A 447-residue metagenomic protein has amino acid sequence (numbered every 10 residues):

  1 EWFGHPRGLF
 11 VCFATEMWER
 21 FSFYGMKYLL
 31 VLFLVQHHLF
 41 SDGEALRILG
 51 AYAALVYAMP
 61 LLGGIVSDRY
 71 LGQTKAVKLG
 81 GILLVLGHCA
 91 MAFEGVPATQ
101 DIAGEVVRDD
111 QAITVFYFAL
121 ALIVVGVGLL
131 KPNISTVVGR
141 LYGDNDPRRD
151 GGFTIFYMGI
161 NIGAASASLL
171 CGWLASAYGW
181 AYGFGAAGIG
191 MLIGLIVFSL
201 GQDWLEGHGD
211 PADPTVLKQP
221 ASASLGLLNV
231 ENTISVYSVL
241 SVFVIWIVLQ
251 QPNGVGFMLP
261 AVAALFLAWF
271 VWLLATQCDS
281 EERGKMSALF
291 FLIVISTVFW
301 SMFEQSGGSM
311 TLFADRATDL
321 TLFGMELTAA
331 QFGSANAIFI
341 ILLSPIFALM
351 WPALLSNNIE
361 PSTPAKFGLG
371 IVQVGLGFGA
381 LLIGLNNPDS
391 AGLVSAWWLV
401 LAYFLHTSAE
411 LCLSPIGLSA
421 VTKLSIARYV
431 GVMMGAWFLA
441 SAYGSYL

Functional and structural regions predicted by a protein language model:
E1-P6, D144-N145, G172-T311, R316-T321 (+1 more regions): Intracellular loop-helix junctions on the cytosolic face of multi-pass helical membrane proteins
M17, G87, D101-L130, I293-I295 (+1 more regions): Hydrophobic core of transmembrane alpha-helices in multi-pass small-molecule transporters, especially MFS/SLC-type
M26-I48, G139, S306-F332: Short amphipathic helix-loop junctions that connect adjacent transmembrane helices in Major Facilitator Superfamily/SLC
G50-R69, V85, K131, A165 (+3 more regions): Central cavity-lining transmembrane alpha-helices of secondary-active solute carriers, predominantly the Major
L55-Y57, R148-S176, G183-G194, F198 (+3 more regions): Glycine-rich segments within core transmembrane alpha-helices of 12-TM secondary carriers
V56-A58, L200, A261-V271, M325-N357 (+1 more regions): Transmembrane alpha-helices of Major Facilitator/SLC transporters
R69-V85, D146, E282, A353-V372 (+1 more regions): Cytoplasmic membrane-interface "Motif A"-like loop-to-helix N-cap segments of 12-TM Major Facilitator Superfamily
G80-Q111, G368-A391: C-terminal ends and interior cores of transmembrane alpha-helices in multi-pass membrane transporters/permeases
